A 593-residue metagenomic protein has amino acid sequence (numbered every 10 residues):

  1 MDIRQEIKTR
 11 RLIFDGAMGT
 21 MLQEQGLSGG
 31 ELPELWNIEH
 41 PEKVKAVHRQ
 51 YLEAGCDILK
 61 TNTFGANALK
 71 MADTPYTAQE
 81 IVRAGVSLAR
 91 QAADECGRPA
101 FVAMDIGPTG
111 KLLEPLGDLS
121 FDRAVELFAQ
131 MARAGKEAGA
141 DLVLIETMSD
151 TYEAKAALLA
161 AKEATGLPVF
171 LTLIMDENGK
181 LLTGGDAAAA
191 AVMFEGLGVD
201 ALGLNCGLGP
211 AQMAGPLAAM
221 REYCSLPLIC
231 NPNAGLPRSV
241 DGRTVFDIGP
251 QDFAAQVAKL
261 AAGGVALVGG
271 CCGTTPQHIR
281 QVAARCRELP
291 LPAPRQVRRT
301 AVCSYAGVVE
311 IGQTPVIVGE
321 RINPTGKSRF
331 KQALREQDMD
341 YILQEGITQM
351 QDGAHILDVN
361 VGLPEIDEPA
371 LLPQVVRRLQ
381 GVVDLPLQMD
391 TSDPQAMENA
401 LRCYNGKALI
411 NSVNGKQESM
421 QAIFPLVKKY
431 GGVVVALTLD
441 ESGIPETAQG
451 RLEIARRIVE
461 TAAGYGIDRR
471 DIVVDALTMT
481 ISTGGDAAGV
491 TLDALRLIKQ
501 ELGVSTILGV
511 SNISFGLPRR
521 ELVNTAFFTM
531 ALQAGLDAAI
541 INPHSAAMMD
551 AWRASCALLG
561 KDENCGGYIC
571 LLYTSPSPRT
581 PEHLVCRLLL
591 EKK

Functional and structural regions predicted by a protein language model:
M1-D475, M479-S575: Domain-level signal for soluble alpha/beta catalytic cores
I13, L144, T580-H583, L589: Intrinsically disordered, low-complexity regulatory regions of eukaryotic regulatory proteins
G26, C586-R587: Short aromatic-enriched loop/helix-cap "lid" or pocket-rim segments at secondary-structure transitions that line
I106-G110, T580, L588-L590: Short, flexible active-site-adjacent loop segments at beta-strand->alpha-helix junctions, enriched in small/polar
Y573-L584, K592-K593: Conserved small/polar residues in nucleotide/adenosyl-binding loops
